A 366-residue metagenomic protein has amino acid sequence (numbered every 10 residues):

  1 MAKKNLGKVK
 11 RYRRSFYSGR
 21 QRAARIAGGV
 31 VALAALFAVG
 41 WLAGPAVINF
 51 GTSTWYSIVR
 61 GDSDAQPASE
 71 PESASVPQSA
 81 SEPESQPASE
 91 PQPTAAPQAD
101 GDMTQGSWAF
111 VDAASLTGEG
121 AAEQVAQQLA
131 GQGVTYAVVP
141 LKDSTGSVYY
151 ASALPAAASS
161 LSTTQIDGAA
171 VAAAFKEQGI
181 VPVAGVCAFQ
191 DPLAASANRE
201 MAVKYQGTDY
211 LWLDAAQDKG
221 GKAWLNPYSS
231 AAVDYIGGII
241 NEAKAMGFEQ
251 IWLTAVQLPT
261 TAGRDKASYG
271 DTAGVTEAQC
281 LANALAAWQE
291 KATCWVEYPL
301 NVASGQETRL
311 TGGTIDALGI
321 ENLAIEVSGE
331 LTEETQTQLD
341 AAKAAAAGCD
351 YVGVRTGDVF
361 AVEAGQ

Functional and structural regions predicted by a protein language model:
M1-R25: N-terminal Lys/Arg-rich, disordered targeting/topogenic segments
A27-G44: Hydrophobic membrane-insertion alpha-helices, especially the h-region of bacterial N-terminal signal peptides
A43-T52, G313-Q366: Substrate-binding cleft of secreted/luminal carbohydrate-active enzymes
N49-T104: N-terminal, intrinsically disordered, polar/charged segments of Gram-positive cell-envelope systems that serve as
G101-A109, F189-N241: Active-site-adjacent "subsite" loops/lids of carbohydrate-active enzymes
A122-V148, E242-T254, I315-A324: Catalytic domains of carbohydrate-active enzymes, especially glycoside hydrolases
D143-C187, T261-C294: Aromatic-lined substrate-binding rim segments of carbohydrate-active enzymes
V181-Q190, W252-A255, V275-T311, E326 (+1 more regions): Aromatic-lined carbohydrate-recognition surfaces of secreted/lumenal glycan-active proteins
